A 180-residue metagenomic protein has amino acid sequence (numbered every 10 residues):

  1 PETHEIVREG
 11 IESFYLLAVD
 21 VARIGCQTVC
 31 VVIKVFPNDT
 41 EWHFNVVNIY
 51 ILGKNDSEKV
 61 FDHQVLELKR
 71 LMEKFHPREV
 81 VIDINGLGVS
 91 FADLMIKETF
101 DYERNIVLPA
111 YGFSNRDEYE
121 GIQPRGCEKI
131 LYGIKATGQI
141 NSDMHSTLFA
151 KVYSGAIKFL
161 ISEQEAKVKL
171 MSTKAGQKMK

Functional and structural regions predicted by a protein language model:
P1-S114, S142, S146, A150 (+1 more regions): RNase H-like, metal-dependent nuclease domains and their acidic two-metal-ion catalytic environment used
Y102-K135: Conserved RecA-like helicase motor-core motifs
G138: Glycine-rich anion-binding surface patch
